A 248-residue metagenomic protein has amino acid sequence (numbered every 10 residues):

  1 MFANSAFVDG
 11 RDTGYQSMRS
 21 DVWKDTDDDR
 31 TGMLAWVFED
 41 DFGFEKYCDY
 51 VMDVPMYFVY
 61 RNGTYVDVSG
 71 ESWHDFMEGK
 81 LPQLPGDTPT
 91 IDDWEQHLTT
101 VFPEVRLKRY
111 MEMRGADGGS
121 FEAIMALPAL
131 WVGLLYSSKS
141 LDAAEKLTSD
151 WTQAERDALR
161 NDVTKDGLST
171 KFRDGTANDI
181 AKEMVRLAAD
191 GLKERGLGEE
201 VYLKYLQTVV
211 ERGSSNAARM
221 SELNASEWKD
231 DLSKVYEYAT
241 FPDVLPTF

Functional and structural regions predicted by a protein language model:
M1-R106: Loop-rich catalytic cores of soluble enzymes, especially ATP-dependent carboxylate-amine ligases and other
G10-V22, G70-W73, T148-A154, L203-S214: A glycine-rich phosphate-binding loop feature that marks nucleotide/adenosyl-phosphate handling sites
G43, Y47, S69, W73 (+8 more regions): Alpha-helical structural motif
Y50, H97-V101, L147, D162 (+4 more regions): Residues that form generic nucleotide/phosphate-binding pockets
E104-V105, R114-Y202: Substrate-recognition/cap regions that form aromatic- and gly/pro-loop-enriched pockets for small-molecule ligands
K108-Y110: Active-site lining segments that contact anionic ligands and/or coordinate catalytic metals
A188-F248: C-terminal amphipathic alpha-helical interaction region
